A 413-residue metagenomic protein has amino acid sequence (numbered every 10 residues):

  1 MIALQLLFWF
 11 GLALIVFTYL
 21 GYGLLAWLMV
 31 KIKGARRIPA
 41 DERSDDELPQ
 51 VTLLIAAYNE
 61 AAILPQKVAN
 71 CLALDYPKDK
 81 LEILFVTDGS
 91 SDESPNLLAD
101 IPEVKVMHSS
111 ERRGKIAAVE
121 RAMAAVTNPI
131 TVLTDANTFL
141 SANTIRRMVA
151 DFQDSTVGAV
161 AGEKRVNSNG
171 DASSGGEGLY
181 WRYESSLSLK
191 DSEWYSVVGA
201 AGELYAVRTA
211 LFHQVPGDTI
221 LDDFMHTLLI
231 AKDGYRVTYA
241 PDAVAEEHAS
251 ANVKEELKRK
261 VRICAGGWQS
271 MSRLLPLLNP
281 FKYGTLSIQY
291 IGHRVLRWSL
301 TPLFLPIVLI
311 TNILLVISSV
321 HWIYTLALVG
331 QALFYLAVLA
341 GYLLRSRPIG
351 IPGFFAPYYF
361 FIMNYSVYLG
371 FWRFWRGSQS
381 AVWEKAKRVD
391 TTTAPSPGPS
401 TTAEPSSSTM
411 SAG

Functional and structural regions predicted by a protein language model:
M1-R43: N-terminal membrane-anchoring/stem segments of glycan-assembly enzymes
L28, I32-K33, D45, E247 (+1 more regions): Membrane-embedded multi-pass helical conduit in multi-pass membrane proteins, especially envelope-biosynthetic
T52, N70, T87-P95, E111 (+1 more regions): A conserved acidic beta->alpha catalytic loop
A62-Q66, K80-L81, S90-D100, N143: Acidic helix N-cap motif at the loop->helix transition within catalytic regions of sugar-transfer enzymes
A69-K80: Short, acidic, metal-binding catalytic loop of nucleotide-sugar glycosyltransferases
K78-L84, P95-A125, D171, G175 (+2 more regions): Conserved donor nucleotide-binding strand/loop of the catalytic core
A117-A118, N128-P129, A142-I220, Y359: Long helical/loop segments within the catalytic core of UDP-sugar-dependent glycosyltransferases, especially the large
F152-E184, D218-D222, T227-H293, Y359-R373: Catalytic donor/gating beta->alpha subdomain of glycosyltransferases that bind UDP-sugars
